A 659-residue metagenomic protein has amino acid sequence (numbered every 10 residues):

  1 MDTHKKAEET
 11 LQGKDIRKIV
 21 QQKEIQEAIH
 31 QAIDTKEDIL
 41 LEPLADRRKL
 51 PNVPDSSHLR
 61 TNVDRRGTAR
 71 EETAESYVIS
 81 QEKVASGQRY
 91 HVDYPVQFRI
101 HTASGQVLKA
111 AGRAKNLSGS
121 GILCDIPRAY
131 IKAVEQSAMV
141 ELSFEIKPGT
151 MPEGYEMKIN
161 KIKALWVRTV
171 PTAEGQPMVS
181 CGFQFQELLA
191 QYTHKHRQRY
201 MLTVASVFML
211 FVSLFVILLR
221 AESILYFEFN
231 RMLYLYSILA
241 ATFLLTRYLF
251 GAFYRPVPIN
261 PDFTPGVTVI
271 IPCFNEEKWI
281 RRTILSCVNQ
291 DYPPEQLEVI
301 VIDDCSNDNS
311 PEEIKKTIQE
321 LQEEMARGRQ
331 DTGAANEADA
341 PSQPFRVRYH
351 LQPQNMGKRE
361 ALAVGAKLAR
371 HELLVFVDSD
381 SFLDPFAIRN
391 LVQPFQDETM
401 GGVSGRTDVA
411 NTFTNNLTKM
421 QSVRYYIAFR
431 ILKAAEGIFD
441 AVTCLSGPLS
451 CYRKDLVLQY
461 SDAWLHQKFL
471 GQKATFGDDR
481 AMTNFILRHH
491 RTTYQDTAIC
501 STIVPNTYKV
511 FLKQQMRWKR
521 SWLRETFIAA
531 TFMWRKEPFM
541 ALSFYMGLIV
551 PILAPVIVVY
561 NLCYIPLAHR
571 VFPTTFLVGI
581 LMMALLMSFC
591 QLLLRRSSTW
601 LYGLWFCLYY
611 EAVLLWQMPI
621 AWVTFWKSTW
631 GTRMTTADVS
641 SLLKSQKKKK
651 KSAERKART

Functional and structural regions predicted by a protein language model:
D2-L117, D125-A129, Q184, H196-V207 (+1 more regions): N-terminal helix initiation/capping motif
Y94-A103, V134-I159: Short conserved beta-strand and strand-loop elements enriched in small hydrophobics with frequent Asp/Gly
A111-G112, K158-T169: Short beta-strand-centered aromatic/proline hotspots
I122-I126, R168-F185, L362: Short, solvent-exposed secondary-structure boundary/capping segments
G175-K195, W522-W534: Cytosolic juxtamembrane N-terminal segments of multi-pass membrane proteins
I217-A252, P258-D262, F544-T629: Membrane-embedded multi-pass helical conduit in multi-pass membrane proteins, especially envelope-biosynthetic
I259-W534, R658: Non-transmembrane catalytic domains and loops of membrane-associated enzymes and transporters that build or traffic
G266-I280, V613-W622, S640-R655: Cytosolic juxtamembrane regulatory segments of multi-pass membrane proteins
